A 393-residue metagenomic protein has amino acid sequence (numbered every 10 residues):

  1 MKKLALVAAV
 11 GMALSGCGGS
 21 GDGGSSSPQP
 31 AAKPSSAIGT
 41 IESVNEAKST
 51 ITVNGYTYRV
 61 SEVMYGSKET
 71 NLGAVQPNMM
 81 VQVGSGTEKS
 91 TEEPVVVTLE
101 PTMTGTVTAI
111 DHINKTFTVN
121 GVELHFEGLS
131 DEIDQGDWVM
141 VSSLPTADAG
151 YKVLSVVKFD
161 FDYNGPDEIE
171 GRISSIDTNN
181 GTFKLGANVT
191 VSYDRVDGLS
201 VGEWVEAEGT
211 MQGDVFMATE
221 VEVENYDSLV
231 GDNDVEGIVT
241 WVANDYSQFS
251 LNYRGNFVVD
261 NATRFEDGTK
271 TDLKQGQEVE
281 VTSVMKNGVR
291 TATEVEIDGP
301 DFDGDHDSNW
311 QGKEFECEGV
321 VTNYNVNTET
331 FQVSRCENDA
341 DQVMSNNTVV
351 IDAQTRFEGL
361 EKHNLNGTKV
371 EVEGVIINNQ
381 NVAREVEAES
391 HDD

Functional and structural regions predicted by a protein language model:
M1-S15: Sec-dependent bacterial lipoprotein signal peptides
L4-A5, C17-R59, S67-D393: Short, flexible, surface-exposed loop segments at domain boundaries
